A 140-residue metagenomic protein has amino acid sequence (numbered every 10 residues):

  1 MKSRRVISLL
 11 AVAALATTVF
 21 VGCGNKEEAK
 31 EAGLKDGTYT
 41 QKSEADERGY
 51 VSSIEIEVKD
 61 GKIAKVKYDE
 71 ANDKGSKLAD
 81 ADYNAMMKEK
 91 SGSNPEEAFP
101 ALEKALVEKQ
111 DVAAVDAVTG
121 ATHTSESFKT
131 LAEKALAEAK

Functional and structural regions predicted by a protein language model:
M1-L10: Bacterial N-terminal signal peptides that target proteins for export
A13-A14: Repetitive helical segments and hydrophobic/amphipathic motifs
T18-G22: C-terminal motif of bacterial Sec signal peptides marking the signal peptidase cleavage site
G24-K26: Bacterial signal peptide processing site
E28-T38, K42-K140: Active-site- and interface-proximal helix/loop "cap" or "latch" segments in soluble metabolic and energy-transducing
